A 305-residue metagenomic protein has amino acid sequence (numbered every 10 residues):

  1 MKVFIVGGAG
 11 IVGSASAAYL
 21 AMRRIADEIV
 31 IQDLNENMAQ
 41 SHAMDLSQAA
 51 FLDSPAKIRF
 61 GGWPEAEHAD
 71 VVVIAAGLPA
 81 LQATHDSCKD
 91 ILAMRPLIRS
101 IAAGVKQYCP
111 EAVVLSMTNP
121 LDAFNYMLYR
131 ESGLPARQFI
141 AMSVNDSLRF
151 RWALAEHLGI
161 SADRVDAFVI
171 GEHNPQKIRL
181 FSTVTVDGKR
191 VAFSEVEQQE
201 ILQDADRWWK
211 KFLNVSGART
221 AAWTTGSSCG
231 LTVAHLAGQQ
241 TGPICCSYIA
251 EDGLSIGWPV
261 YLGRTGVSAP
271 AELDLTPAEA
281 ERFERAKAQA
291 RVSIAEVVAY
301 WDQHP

Functional and structural regions predicted by a protein language model:
M1-V3: Extreme N-terminal starter segment of soluble prokaryotic enzymes
I5-V6, I31: Hydrophobic Val/Ile/Leu positions in short beta-strands of Rossmann-like dinucleotide-binding domains
A9: N-terminal Rossmann NAD(P)H-binding glycine-rich loop of SDR-like oxidoreductase domains
G13-S14: N-terminal Rossmann-fold NAD(P) dinucleotide-binding loop
Q32-A69, V298-A299: Conserved N-terminal Rossmann-fold NAD(P) cofactor-binding segment
P55-E111: Rossmann-like NAD(P)-binding element
D86-R151: Rossmann-like NAD(P)(H) cofactor-binding subdomain of soluble oxidoreductases
E156-P305: Long, compositionally biased stretches enriched for glycine and/or charged residues
